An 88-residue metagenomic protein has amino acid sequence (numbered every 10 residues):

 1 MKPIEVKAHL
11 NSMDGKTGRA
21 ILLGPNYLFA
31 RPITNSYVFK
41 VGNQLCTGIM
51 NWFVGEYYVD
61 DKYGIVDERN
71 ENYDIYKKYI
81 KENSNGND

Functional and structural regions predicted by a protein language model:
M1-K2, K78-D88: Short intrinsically disordered terminal tails
P3-S12: SH3-family beta-barrel domains
G18-Y73: Acidic, low-complexity, intrinsically disordered interaction modules
